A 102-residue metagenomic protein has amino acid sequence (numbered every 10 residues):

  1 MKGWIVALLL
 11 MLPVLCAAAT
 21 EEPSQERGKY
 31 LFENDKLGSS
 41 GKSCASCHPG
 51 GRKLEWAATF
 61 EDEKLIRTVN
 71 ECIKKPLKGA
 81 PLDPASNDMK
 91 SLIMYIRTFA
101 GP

Functional and structural regions predicted by a protein language model:
M1-W4: Positively charged n-region of N-terminal signal peptides that target proteins for export
V6-P13: Bacterial N-terminal signal peptides
C16-L37, K78-P81, D88: Electrostatic cytochrome c docking/interface patches
L31-D35, G50, T68-P76, Y95-F99: Structured segments of extracytoplasmic/periplasmic soluble domains in secreted or envelope-associated proteins
S39-G51, L92, I96: The canonical Cys-X-X-Cys-His
W56-E61: Short cysteine/histidine-rich zinc-coordinating motifs and their immediately flanking basic loops
D62-N70, M89-I93: An amphipathic alpha-helix signature
P81-P102: C-terminal capping alpha-helices of c-type cytochrome domains
